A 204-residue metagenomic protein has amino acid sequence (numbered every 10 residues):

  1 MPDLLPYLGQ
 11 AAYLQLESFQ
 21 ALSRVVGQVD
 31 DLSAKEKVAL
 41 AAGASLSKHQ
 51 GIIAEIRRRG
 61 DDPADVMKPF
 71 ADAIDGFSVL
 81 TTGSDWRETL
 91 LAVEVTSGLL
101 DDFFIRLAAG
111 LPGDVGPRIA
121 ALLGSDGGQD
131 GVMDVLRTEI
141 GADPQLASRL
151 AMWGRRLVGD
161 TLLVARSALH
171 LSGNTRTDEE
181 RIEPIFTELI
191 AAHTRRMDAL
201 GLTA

Functional and structural regions predicted by a protein language model:
M1-G9, F70-V93: Acidic/His metal-coordination segments adjacent to aromatic residues that form catalytic metal sites in metalloenzymes
D3-L8, L32-S47, T89-L90, D114-G131 (+1 more regions): Alpha-helical scaffold segments that form or flank carboxylate-/histidine-based iron centers
L14-L22, K48, P69, T96-F103 (+2 more regions): Amphipathic, well-ordered alpha-helical segments in soluble domains
Q15, T89-D101, F186, I190-G201: Extended alpha-helical coiled-coil scaffold domains characteristic of the BAR superfamily
S18-A39, T81, S97-P112: Helix-loop segments that flank and shape redox-cofactor active sites
A41-F70: Conserved alpha-helical segments that form or flank metal/cofactor-binding pockets of metalloenzymes
I105-L162: A contiguous pocket-lining binding segment that forms or flanks enzyme active sites
L146-A204: Extended, helix-rich structural scaffolds rather than catalytic motifs
